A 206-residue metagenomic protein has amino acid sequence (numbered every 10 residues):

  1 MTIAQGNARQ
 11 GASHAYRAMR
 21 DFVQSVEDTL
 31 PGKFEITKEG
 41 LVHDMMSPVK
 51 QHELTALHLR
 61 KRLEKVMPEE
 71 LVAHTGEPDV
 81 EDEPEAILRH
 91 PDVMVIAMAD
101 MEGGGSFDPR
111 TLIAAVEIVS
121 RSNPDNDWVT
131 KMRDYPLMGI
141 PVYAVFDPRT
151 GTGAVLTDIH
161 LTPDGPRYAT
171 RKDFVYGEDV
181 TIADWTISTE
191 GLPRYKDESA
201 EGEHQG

Functional and structural regions predicted by a protein language model:
M1-M138, V142-G206: Gly/Pro/Ser/Thr-rich low-complexity, intrinsically disordered segments predominantly at protein N-termini
